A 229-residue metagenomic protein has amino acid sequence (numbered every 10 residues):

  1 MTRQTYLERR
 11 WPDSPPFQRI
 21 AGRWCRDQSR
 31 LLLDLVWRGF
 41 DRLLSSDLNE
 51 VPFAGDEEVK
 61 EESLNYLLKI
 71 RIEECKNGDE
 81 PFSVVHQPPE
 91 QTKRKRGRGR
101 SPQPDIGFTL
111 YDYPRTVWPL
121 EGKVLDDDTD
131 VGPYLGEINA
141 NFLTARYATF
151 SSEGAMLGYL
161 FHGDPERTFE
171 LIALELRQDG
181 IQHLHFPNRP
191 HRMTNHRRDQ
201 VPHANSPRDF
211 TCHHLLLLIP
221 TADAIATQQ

Functional and structural regions predicted by a protein language model:
M1-D34: Nuclease-adjacent, charged terminal/linker segments that flank catalytic cores
S29-T92: Acidic-basic catalytic patches of nuclease active cores, encompassing PD-(D/E)XK and other metal-cofactor nuclease
E57, E61-L68, D130-V131, E166-I172: A short acidic (Asp/Glu
F82-P114: Active-site metal-binding core of divalent-cation-utilizing nuclease and nuclease-like domains
I106-F108, W118-V124, F142: Conserved catalytic cores of phosphodiester-cleaving nucleases, focusing on short active-site segments
T116-V117, V131: Bergerat-fold GHKL/Histidine-kinase-like ATPase
V124-E170: Catalytic cores of nucleic-acid endonucleases
Y159-Q229: Domain-level recognition of nuclease-like catalytic cores that cleave nucleotide substrates
